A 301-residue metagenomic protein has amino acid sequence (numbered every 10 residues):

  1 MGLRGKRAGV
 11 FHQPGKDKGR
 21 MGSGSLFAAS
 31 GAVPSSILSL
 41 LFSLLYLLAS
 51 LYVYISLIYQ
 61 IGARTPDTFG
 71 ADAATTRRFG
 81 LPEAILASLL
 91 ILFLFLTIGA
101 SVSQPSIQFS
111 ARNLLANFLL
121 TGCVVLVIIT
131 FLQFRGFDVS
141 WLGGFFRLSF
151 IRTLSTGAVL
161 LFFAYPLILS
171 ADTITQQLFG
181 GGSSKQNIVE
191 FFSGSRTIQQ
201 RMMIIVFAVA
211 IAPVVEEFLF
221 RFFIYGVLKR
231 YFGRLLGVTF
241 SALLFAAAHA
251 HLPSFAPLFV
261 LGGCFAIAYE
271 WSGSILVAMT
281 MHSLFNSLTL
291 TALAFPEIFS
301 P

Functional and structural regions predicted by a protein language model:
M1-W141, R147-L148, L290-P301: N-terminal, membrane-interfacial amphipathic/helix-forming hydrophobic leader that caps and precedes the first
L45, L119-C123, V206, A256-C264: Membrane-embedded alpha-helical segments of multi-pass membrane proteins, especially the transmembrane helices
V53-I58, V124-F134, V209-R230: Transmembrane alpha-helical segments in integral membrane proteins
L86-T97, L154-S170, I174, A210 (+7 more regions): Hydrophobic, lipid-facing residues on alpha-helical transmembrane segments of integral membrane proteins
G99-F118, T130-A212, R230, I298-P301: Juxtamembrane helix-loop-helix connectors linking adjacent transmembrane helices in multi-pass membrane enzymes
A116, L120, V215-E216, F220 (+3 more regions): Residue-level micro-sites within transmembrane alpha helices that shape and flank functional polar/acidic positions
L148-L154, V215-F240, E270-S274: Membrane-interface helix/loop boundary segments of multi-pass membrane proteins
Y231, L235-P301: Functionally important transmembrane alpha-helices
